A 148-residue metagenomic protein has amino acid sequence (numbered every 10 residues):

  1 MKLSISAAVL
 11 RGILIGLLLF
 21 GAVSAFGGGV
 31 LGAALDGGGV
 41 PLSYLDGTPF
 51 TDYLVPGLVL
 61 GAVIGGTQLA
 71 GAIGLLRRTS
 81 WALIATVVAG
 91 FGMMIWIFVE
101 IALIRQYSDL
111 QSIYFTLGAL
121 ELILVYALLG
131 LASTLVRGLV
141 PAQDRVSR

Functional and structural regions predicted by a protein language model:
M1-R148: Topology signature of small-to-medium multi-pass alpha-helical membrane proteins
